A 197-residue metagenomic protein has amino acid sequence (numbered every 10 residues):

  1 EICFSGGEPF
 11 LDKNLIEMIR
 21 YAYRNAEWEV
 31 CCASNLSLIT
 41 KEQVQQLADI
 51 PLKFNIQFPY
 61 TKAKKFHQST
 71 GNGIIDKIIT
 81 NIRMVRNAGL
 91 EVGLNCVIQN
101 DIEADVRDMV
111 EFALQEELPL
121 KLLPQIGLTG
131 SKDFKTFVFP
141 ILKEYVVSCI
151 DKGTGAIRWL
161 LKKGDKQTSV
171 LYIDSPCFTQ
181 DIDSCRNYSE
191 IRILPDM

Functional and structural regions predicted by a protein language model:
E1-F4, E8, D12-L123: Radical SAM/AdoMet-radical enzyme domain recognition
L128-M197: Accessory C-terminal segments flanking Radical SAM cores
